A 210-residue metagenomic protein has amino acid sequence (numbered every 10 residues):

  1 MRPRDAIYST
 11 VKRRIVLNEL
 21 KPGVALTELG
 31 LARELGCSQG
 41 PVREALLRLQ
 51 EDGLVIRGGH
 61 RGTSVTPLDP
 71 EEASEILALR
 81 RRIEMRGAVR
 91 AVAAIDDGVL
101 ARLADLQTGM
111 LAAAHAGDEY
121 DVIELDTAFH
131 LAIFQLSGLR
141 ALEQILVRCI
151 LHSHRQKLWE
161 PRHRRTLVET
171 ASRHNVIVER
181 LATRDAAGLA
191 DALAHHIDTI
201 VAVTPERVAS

Functional and structural regions predicted by a protein language model:
M1-A93, G98, L131, Q135 (+1 more regions): Short linear motifs at protein or domain termini
R13, A101, T108: A short, Lys/Arg-enriched amphipathic alpha-helix from helix-turn-helix/homeodomain DNA-binding modules
E72, I95-V99, D118-V122, G138 (+3 more regions): Residue-level recognition of alpha-helical structural elements
I76, L103, V122, D126 (+4 more regions): Hydrophobic packing residues in well-ordered alpha-helices of helical domains and bundles
L79-A94, T127-R164: Hydrophobic, amphipathic alpha-helical faces that serve as interaction scaffolds
A104-L111, A116, L151, R155-S210: C-terminal all-alpha effector/ligand-binding and dimerization domain of prokaryotic HTH-type transcriptional repressors
A113-Q135: Exposed, interaction-prone assembly regions rather than primary DNA-binding/catalytic cores
